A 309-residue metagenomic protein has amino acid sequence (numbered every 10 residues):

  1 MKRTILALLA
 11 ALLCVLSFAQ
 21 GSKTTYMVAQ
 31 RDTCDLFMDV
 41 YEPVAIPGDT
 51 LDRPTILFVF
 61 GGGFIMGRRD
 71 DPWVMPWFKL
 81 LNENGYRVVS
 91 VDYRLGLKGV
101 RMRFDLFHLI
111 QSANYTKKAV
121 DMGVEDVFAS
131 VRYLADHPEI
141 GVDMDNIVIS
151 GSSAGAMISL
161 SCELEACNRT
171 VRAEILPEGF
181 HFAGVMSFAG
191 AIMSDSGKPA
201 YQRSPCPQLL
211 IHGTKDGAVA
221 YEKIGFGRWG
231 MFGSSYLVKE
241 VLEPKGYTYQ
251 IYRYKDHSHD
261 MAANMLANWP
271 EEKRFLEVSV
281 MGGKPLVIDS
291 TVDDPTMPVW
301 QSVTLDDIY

Functional and structural regions predicted by a protein language model:
M1-K23: Bacterial Sec-dependent N-terminal signal peptides
Q20-L51: N-terminal cap/lid segment of alpha/beta-hydrolase-fold proteins
T50-G63: Short beta-strand element of the alpha/beta-hydrolase
R69-V91, K98-V100: Short amphipathic alpha-helix adjacent to the substrate-entry channel of hydrolases
D105-P138: Alpha/beta-hydrolase active-site loop
A129-S204: Primarily recognizes the serine-hydrolase "nucleophile elbow" in alpha/beta-hydrolase and SGNH/GDSL folds
A173-K245: The feature captures the conserved acid-bearing segment of alpha/beta-hydrolase catalytic domains
E240-Y309: C-terminal catalytic histidine-bearing segment of alpha/beta-hydrolase fold enzymes
